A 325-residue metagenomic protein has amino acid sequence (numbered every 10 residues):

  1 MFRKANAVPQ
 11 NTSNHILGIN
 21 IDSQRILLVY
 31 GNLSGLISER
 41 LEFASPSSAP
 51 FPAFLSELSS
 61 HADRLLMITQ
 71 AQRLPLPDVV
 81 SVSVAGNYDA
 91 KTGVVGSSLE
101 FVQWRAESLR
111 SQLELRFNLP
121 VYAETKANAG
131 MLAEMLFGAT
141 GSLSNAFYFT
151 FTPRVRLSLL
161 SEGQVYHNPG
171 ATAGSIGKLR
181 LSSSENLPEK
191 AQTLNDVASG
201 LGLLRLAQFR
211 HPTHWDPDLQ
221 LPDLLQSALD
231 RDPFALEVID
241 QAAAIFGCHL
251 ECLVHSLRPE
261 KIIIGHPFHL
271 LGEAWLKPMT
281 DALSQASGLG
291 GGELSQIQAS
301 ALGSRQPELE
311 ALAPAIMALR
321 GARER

Functional and structural regions predicted by a protein language model:
M1-L17: N-terminal charged helix/coil linker that caps or initiates catalytic domains
I16, N20-F54, V95, S175 (+1 more regions): Short glycine-rich, Thr/Ser-proximal phosphate-binding strand/loop in the N-terminal lobe of ATP-dependent enzymes
I16-N20, P77-S81, A146-T150, R156-S158: Short glycine-aspartate micro-motif
N32, A90, L160: Short, acidic, Ser/Thr-enriched surface-loop or helix-capping motifs
R40-E42, A49-F54, E114-F117, Y122-A127 (+1 more regions): Glycine/GP-enriched mid-protein hinge/lid loop-to-helix segment characteristic of carbohydrate kinases
P46-S59, D63, M67-N145, E273-Q285: Glycine-rich phosphate-binding loop and adjoining helix at the ATP-binding site of ATP-dependent phosphoryl-transfer
P52-Q70, A191-V197, G202-I263, P267-E273 (+1 more regions): Adenine-nucleotide phosphate-binding core of ATP-dependent small-molecule kinases
Y122-L136, E273-R325: Glycine-rich phosphate-binding/hydrolytic loop that grips phosphoryl groups
